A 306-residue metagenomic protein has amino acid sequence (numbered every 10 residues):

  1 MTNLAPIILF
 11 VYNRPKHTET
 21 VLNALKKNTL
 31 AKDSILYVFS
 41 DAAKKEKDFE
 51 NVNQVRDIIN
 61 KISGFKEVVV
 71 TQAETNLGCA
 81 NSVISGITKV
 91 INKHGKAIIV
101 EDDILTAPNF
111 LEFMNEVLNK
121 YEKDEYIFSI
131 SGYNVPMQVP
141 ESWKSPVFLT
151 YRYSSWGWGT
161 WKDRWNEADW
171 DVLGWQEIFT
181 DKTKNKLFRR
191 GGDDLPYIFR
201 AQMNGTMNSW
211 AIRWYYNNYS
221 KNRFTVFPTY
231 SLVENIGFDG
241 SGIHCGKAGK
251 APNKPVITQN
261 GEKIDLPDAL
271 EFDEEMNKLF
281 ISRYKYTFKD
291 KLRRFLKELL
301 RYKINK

Functional and structural regions predicted by a protein language model:
M1-I99, I104-K306: An acidic/histidine-cluster motif and surrounding catalytic segment that typifies divalent-metal-assisted enzyme active
